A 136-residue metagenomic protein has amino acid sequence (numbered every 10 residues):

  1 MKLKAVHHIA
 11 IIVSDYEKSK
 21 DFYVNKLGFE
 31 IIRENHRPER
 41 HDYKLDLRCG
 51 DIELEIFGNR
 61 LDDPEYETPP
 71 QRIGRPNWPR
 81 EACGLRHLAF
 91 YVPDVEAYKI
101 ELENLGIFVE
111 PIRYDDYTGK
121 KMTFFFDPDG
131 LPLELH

Functional and structural regions predicted by a protein language model:
M1-K18, L85-L88: N-terminal beta-strand motif that seeds the catalytic metal site of vicinal oxygen chelate
K2, D46, F90, K99-H136: Vicinal oxygen chelate
H7, H41-Y43, R86, K121: Residue-level marker for the onset of beta-strands and adjacent loop->beta junctions in well-ordered domains
I12-E55, N59-R60: Core segments of cupin and vicinal oxygen chelate
D15-E17, P93-E96: Helix N-cap motif at beta-to-alpha junctions
R72-W78: Short, P/G- and charge-enriched loop/turn segments at secondary-structure junctions
E81-V95: Mid-chain, well-packed structural core segment of small domains
